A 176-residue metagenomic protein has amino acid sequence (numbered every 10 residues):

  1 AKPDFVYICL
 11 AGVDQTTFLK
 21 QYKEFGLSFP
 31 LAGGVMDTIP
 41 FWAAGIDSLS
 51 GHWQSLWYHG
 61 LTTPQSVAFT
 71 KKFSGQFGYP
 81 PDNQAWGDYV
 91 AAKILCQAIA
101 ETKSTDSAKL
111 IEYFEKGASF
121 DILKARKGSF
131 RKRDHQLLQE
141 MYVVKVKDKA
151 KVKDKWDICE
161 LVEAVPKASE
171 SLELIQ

Functional and structural regions predicted by a protein language model:
A1-Q176: Extracytosolic ligand-binding ectodomains
